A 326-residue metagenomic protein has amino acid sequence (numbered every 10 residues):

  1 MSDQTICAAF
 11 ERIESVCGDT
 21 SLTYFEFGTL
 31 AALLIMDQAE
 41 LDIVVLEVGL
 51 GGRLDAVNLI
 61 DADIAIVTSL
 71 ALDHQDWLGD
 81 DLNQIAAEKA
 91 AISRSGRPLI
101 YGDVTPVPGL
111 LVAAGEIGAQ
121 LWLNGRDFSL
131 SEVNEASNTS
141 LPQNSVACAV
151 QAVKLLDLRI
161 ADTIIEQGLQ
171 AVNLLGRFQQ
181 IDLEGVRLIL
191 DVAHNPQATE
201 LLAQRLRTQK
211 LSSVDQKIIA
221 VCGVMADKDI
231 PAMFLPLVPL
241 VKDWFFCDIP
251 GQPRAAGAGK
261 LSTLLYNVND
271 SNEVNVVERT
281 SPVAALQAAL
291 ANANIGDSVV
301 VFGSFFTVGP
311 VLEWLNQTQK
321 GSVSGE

Functional and structural regions predicted by a protein language model:
M1-N58, L78: ATP-dependent carboxylate-amine ligase catalytic core
Q38, I43-V48, A56-I66, L70-L72 (+2 more regions): Nucleotide phosphate-binding/pyrophosphate-handling subdomain across enzymes that bind or process nucleotide phosphates
D63-I64, W77-I92, R97-K154: Internal gly/pro-rich beta-alpha loop/helix module that stabilizes soluble enzyme cofactors or their anionic handles
L70-D73, R126-S129, G223, D248-R254: Short, acidic/turn-prone active-site loops that include or flank metal/cofactor- and phosphate-binding residues
I100, V104-W122, S131, Q143 (+2 more regions): C-terminal helical cap/extension that packs against the catalytic core of soluble nucleotide-cofactor enzymes
I249-Q252, G321-E326: Short, flexible loop segments at boundaries between secondary-structure elements
S304: Active-site-proximal loop/hinge segments that shape catalytic or ion-binding/gating pockets
